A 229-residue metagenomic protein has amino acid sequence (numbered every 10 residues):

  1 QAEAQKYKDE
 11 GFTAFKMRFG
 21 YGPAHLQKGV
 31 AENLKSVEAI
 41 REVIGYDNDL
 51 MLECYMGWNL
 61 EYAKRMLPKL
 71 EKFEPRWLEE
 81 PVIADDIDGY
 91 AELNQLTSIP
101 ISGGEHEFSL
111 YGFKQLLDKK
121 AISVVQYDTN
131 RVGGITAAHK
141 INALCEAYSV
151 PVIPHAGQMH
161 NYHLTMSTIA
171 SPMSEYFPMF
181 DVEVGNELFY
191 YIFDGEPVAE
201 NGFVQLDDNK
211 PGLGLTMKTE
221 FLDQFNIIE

Functional and structural regions predicted by a protein language model:
Q1-L96: Metal-dependent enolase-superfamily TIM-barrel catalytic cores that perform enediolate-based chemistry
E10, R18, V43, D47 (+3 more regions): Change "in soluble alpha/beta enzymes" to "in soluble alpha/beta proteins
F15, E53, L78, L116 (+3 more regions): Conserved, mostly hydrophobic/aromatic
G22, H106, I135-T136, G214-T216: Gly/Ser/Thr-rich beta-alpha loop segments that engage phosphate groups in nucleotides
P68, E74, D85-F203: Shared catalytic-loop signature of beta/alpha-barrel
E187-E229: C-terminal extensions of enzymes
